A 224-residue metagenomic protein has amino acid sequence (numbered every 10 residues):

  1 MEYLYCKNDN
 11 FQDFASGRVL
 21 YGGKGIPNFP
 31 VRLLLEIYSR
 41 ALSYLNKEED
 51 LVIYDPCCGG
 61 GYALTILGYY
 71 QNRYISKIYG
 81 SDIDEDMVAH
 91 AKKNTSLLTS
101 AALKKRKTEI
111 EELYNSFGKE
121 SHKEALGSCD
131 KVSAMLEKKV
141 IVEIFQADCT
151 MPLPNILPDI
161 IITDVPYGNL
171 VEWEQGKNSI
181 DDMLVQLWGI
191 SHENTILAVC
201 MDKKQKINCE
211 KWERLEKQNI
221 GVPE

Functional and structural regions predicted by a protein language model:
M1-E224: Class I S-adenosyl-L-methionine-dependent methyltransferase catalytic core
